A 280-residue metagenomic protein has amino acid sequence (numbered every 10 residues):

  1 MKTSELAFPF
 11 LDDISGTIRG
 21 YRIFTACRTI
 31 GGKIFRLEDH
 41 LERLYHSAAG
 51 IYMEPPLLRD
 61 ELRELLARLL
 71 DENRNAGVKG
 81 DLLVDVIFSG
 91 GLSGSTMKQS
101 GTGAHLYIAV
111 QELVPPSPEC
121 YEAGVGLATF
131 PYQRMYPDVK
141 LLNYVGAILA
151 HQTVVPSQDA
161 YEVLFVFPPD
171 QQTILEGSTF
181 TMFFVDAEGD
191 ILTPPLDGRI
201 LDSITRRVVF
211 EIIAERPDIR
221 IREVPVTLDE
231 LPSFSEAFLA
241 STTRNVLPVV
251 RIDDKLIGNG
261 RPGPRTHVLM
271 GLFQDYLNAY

Functional and structural regions predicted by a protein language model:
M1-R68, S95-Y280: Helix-start/capping segments and mature chain N-termini
R63-S95: Short, acidic/charged, Gly/Pro-enriched secondary-structure junctions
